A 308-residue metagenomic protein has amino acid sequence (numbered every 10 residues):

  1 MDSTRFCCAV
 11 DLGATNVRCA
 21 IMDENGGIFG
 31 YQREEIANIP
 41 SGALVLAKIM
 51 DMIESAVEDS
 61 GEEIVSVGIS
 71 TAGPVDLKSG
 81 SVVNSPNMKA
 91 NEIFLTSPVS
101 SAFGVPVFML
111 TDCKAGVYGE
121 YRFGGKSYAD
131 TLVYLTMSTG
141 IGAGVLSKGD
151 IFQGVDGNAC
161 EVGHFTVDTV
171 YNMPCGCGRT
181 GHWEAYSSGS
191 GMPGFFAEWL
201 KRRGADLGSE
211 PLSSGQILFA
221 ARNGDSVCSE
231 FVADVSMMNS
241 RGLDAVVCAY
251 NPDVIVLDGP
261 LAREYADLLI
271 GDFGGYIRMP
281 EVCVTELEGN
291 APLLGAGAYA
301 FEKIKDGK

Functional and structural regions predicted by a protein language model:
M1-S66, D76-S79, S97-V105, R122-A129 (+2 more regions): ATP-binding/phosphotransfer module of carbohydrate and carboxylate kinases, centering on a glycine-rich
G27-I28, V82, I151-F152: Hydrophobic "anchor" residues
G30-R33, S85, G154: Residue-level detector of high-confidence beta-strand sites
G80-N91: A charged helix-plus-loop insertion that forms the helical arch/lid used to bind and gate nucleic-acid substrates
P106-Y121, S127, V133-L135: ATP-dependent carbohydrate kinase catalytic cores
A129-Y186: Glycine-rich phosphate-binding loop of actin/hexokinase-like ATP-binding domains
